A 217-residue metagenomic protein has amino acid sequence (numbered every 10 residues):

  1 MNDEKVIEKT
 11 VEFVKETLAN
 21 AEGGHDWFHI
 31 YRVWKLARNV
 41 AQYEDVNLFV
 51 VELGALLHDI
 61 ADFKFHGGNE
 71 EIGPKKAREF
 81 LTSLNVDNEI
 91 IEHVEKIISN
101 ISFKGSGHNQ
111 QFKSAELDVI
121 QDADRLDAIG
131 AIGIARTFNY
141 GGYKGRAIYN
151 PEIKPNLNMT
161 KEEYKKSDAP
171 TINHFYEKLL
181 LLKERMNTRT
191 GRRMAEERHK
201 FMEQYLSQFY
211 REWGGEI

Functional and structural regions predicted by a protein language model:
M1-K15: Short alpha-helical hairpin
N2-V6, H25, L48-F49, N69 (+1 more regions): A generic short alpha-helical patch detector that favors 3-5-residue windows in or near N-terminal regions
L18-E44, L57, S106-I217: Divalent metal-dependent phosphate-bond-processing catalytic cores, especially two-metal-ion Mg2+/Mn2+ enzymes that act
W27-W34, E52, I91-S102, E203: Short, well-structured alpha-helical segments
V33, N69-S83: An active-site-proximal "capping" alpha-helix that borders the catalytic cofactor pocket
L48-F65, G73, V94-K104: His-Asp-centered metal-binding catalytic motifs of divalent-metal-dependent phosphohydrolases/nucleases
F80, L84-Q121: Hydrophobic, well-structured mid-protein blocks that either form specific transmembrane helices
